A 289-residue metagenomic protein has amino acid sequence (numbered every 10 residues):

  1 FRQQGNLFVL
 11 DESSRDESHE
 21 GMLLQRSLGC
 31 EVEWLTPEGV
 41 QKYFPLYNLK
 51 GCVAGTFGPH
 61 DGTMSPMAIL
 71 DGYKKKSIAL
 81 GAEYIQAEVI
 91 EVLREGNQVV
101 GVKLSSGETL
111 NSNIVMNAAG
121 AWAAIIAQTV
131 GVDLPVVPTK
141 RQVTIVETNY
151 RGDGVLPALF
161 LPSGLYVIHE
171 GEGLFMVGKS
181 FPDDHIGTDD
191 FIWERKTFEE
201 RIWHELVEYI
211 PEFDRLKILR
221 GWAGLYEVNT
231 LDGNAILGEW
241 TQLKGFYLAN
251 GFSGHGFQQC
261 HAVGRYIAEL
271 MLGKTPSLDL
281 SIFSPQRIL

Functional and structural regions predicted by a protein language model:
F1-Q3, Y84, P135-R141, P211-A223 (+1 more regions): A short coil-to-beta-strand element that immediately follows conserved catalytic motifs
F1-Y43, G164-Y166, L206-V207: Dinucleotide-binding Rossmann-like beta1-alpha1 core, especially the glycine-rich loop that anchors the ADP
F8-E17, T56-K75, F191-E200: Short beta-strand to alpha-helix junction loop
S13-E17, F44-C52, L93-V100, R151 (+2 more regions): A short, glycine/Asx- and small/polar-enriched loop/turn that sits immediately N-terminal to a beta-strand
R26, E38-K42, T63, K196-P276 (+1 more regions): Flavin (FAD/FMN) cofactor-binding core of flavoprotein oxidoreductases
T56-I114: Helical element adjacent to the flavin cofactor pocket in flavoenzyme catalytic cores
S106-L156: Central helical "cap/lid" subdomain
D133-P135, T148-G245: Active-site lid/adjacent beta-loop-alpha segment flanking the redox-cofactor pocket in flavoenzymes
